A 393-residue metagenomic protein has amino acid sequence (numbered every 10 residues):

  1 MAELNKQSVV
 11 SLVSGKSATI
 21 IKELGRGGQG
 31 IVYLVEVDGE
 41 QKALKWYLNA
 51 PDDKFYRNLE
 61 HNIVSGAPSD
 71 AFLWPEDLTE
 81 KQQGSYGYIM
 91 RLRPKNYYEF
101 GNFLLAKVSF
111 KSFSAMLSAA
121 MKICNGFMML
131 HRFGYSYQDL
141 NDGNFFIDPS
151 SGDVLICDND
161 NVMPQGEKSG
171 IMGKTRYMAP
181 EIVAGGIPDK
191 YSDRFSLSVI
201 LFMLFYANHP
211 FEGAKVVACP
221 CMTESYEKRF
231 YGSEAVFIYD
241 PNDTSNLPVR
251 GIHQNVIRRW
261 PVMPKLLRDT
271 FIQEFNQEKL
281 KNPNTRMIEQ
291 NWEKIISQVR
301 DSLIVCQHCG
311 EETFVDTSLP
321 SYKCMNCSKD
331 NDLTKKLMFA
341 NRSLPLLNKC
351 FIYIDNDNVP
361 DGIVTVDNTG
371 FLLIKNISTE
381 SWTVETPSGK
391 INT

Functional and structural regions predicted by a protein language model:
A2-D38, P68-D70, K81: ATP-binding glycine-rich phosphate-binding loop
Y47-P68: The N-lobe alphaC helix and its flanking beta3-alphaC-beta4 segment of protein kinase-like domains, centered on
L73-A119: Conserved structural core of kinase catalytic domains
F127, H131-P149: Catalytic-loop of the protein kinase fold
K168-I182: Conserved activation segment of eukaryotic-like protein kinases, specifically the C-terminal portion of the activation
D193: Conserved catalytic-loop aspartate of Hanks-type protein kinases
L201-R268: Conserved C-lobe activation region of Hanks-type protein kinase-like domains
P345-T393: Forkhead-associated
